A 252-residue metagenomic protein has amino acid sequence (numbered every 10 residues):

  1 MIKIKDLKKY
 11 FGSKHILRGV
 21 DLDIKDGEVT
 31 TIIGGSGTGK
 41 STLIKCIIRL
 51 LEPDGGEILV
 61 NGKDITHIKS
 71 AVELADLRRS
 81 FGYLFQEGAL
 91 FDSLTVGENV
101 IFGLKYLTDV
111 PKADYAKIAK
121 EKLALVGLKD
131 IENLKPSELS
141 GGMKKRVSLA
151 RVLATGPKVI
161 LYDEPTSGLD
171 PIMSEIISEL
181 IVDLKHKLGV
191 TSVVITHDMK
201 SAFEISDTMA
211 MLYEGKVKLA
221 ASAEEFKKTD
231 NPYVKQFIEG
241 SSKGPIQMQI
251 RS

Functional and structural regions predicted by a protein language model:
I48: Helix-to-loop junction immediately C-terminal to a conserved catalytic motif
D64-T66, K112-D130: Conserved ABC ATPase "signature" region
I65-G82, K112, F226-T229: ABC ATPase NBD coupling module
K135-L139, M143: Conserved ABC ATPase signature
A154-K158: A short, proline-enriched helix->beta-strand linker immediately N-terminal to the Walker B motif in ABC-type P-loop
I160-D163: Catalytic Walker B motif of ABC-type/P-loop ATPase nucleotide-binding domains
